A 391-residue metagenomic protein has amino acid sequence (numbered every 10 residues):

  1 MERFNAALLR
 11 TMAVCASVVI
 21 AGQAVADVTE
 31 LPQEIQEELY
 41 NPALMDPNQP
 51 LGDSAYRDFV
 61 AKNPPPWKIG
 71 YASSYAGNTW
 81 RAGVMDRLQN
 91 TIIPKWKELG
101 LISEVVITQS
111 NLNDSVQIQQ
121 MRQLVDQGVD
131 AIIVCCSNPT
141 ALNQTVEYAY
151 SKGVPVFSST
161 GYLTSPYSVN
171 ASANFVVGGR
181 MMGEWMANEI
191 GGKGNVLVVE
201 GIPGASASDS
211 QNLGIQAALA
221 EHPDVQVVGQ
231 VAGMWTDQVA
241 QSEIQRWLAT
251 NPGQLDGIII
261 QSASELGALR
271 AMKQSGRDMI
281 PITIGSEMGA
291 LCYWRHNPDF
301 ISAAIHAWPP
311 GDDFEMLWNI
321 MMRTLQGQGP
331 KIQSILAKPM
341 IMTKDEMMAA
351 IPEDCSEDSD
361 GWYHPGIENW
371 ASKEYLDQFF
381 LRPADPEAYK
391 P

Functional and structural regions predicted by a protein language model:
A21-Q23: N-terminal signal peptide c-region/cleavage motif recognized by signal peptidases
D27-W67, L219, E315-P391: Hinge/cleft segment of the Venus flytrap/periplasmic-binding protein
E30, Y40-K95, V106-I118, C135-P139 (+2 more regions): Extracytoplasmic "Venus flytrap"
N48-Y56, Q117, N170-V196, S210 (+3 more regions): Hydrophobic alpha-helical segments within soluble ligand-binding/sensing domains
I69-S73, G77, L88-I92, M181-Q230 (+1 more regions): An alpha-beta-alpha
E104-V116, Q120, G229-V239, A307: Short beta->alpha junction loops
L124-D126, A131-Y150, I215, G233-W294 (+1 more regions): Hydrophobic alpha-helical
P139-V177, N195, G289-D299: Flexible loop/hinge segments that line or gate small-molecule binding clefts
